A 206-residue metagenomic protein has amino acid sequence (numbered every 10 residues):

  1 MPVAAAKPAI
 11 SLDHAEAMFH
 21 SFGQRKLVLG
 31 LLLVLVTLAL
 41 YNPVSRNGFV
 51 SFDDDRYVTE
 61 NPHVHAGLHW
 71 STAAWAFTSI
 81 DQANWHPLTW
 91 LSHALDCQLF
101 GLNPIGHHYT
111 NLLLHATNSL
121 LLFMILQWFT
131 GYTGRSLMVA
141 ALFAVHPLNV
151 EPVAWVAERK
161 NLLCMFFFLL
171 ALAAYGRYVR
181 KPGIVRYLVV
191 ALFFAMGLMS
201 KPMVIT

Functional and structural regions predicted by a protein language model:
M1-T206: Polytopic membrane enzymes that build or remodel cell-surface glycoconjugates and lipids
